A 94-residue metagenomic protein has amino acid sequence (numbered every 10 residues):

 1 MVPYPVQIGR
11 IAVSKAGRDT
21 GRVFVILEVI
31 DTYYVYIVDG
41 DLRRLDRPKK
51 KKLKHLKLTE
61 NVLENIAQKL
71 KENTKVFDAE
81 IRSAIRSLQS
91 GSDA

Functional and structural regions predicted by a protein language model:
M1-I8, K15, V25-A94: Ferredoxin-like alpha/beta domains used as RNA- or RNAP-binding modules
G17-T20: Short, charged beta-turn/beta-strand-edge "cap" motif at the junction between a beta-strand and an adjacent loop
